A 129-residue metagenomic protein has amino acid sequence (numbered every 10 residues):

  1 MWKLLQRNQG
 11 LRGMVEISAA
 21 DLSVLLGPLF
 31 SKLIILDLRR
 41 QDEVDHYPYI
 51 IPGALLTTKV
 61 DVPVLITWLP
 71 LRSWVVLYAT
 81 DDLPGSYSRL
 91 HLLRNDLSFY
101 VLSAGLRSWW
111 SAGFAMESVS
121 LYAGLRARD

Functional and structural regions predicted by a protein language model:
M1-H46, V119-D129: Flexible, polar/low-complexity N-terminal or interdomain linker segments that lie immediately upstream of folded
L29-S31, I50, L71-R72: Residue-level preference for short coil/turn positions at secondary-structure junctions
H46-I50, S88-L90: Short amphipathic alpha-helical segments
I51, F99, M116-S118: Residue-level detector of short coil/turn "hinge" positions at structural boundaries
K59-V62, I66-S111: Catalytic cysteine-centered active loop of the rhodanese-like fold, especially the PTP/DSP P-loop
V75-G85, S118-D129: A polyampholytic, Gly/Pro-enriched intrinsically disordered region
N95, W110-L125: Short, Lys/Arg-rich amphipathic alpha-helical interaction segments that bind nucleic acids or acidic protein surfaces
